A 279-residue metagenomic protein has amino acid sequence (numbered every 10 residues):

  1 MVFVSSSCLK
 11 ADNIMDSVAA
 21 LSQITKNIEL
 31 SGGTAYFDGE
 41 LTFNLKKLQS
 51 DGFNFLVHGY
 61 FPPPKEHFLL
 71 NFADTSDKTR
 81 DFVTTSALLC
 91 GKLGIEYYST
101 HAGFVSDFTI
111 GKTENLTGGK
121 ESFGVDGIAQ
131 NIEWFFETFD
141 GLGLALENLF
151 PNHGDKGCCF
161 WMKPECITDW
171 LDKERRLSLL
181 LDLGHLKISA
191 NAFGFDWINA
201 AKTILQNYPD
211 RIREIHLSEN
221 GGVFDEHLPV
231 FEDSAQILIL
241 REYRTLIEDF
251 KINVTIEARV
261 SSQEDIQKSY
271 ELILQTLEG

Functional and structural regions predicted by a protein language model:
M1-G91, G279: N-terminal pre-domain/capping segments
M1-V2, I14-A19, R80-E96, S106-T113 (+3 more regions): Histidine-acidic metal/acid-base catalytic patches
C8-K10, G32-Y36, G59-P63, A102-S106 (+4 more regions): Active-site-proximal loop/turn and secondary-structure-junction residues that shape catalytic pockets, frequently
I24, G52-N54, G141, R176 (+2 more regions): A generic structural signal for alpha->beta connector loops
N27, L56, A145-E147, L180-L183 (+1 more regions): Generic enzyme active-site microenvironment
K46-K47, A73-S76, L116-T117, K163 (+3 more regions): Short, hinge-like loop/turn segments at secondary-structure boundaries
L48-P62, D126-F139, T168-E174, I237-I247: Alpha-helix-loop-beta-strand connector modules within alpha/beta enzyme cores
L69-S178, I188: Active-site acidic/histidine proton-transfer and metal-coordination neighborhood in alpha/beta enzyme cores
